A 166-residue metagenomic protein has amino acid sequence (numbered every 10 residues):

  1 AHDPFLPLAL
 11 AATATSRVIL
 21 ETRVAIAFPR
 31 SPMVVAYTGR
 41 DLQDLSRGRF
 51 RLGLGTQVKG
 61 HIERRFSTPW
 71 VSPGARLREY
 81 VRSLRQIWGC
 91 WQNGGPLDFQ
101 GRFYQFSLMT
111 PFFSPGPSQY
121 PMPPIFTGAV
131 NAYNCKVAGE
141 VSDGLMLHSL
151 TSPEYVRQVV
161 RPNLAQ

Functional and structural regions predicted by a protein language model:
A1-Q166: Active-site-adjacent structural elements that line small-molecule/cofactor binding pockets in enzymes
